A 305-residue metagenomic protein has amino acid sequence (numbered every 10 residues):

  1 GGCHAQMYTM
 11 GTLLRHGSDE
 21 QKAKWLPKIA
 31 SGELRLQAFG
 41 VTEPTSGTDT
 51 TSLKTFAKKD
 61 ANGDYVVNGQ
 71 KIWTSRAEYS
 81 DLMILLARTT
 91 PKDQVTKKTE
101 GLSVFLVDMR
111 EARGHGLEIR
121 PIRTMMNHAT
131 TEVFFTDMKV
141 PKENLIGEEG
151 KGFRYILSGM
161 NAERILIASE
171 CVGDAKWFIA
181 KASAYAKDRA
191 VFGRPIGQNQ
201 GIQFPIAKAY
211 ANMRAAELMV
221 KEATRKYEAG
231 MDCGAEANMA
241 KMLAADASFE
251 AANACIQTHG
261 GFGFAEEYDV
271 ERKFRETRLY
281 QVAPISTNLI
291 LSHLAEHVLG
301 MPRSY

Functional and structural regions predicted by a protein language model:
G1-C3, Y8, H16-Q21, G32 (+4 more regions): Alpha-helical interface subdomain recognition
R15-G17, K58, L85-T89, L106-D108 (+3 more regions): Short beta-strand-to-turn element immediately C-terminal to the catalytic PLP-Schiff-base lysine in fold type I
G32-V41, L86: A short, Trp-centered hydrophobic/proline-enriched beta-strand micro-motif
T45-T48, W73-R76, V95-T96, I122-A129: Short Gly/Pro-enriched turn/cap motifs at secondary-structure boundaries
S52-F56, I72: Beta-sandwich/jelly-roll carbohydrate-recognition scaffolds of carbohydrate-active enzymes
D64, N68-G116: A short core secondary-structure module
E111-K139: Flexible, small-/acidic-enriched active-site or ligand-binding loops
D137-R154: Long, acidic (Asp/Glu-rich), low-complexity accessory segments flanking structured domains
